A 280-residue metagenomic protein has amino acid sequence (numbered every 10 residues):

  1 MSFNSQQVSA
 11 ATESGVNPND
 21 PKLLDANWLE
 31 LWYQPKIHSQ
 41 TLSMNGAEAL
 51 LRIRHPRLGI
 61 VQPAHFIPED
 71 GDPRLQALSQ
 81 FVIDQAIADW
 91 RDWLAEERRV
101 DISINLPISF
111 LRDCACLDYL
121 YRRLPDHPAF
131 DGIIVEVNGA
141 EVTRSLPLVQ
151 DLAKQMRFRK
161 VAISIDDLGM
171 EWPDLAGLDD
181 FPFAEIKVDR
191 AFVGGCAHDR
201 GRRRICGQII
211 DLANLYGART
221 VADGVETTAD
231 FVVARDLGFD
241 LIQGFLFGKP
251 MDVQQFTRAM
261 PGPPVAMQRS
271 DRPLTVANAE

Functional and structural regions predicted by a protein language model:
M1-G15, P21-L23, S39-S43, R52-P56 (+3 more regions): EAL-family c-di-GMP phosphodiesterase catalytic domain
S2-H127, E280: Bacterial c-di-GMP phosphodiesterase EAL domain
W28-E30, R99-S103, G132-I134, A162 (+1 more regions): Residues at or immediately flanking beta-strands
M44, E97, P128-I133, M156-F158 (+1 more regions): Short, flexible coil/linker segments at domain boundaries that flank nucleotide/cofactor-interacting
V82, L117, I134, G139 (+1 more regions): Metal-dependent enolase-superfamily TIM-barrel catalytic cores that perform enediolate-based chemistry
A86, L120, L152, I209 (+1 more regions): Aromatic/hydrophobic pocket-lining residues that form π-stacking "cages" and hydrophobic walls in ligand
W90-L94, P125, Q150-K160, G207-N214 (+1 more regions): Surface-exposed amphipathic alpha-helices with a cationic face
L117-Y121, L148-D151, R200-G207: Charged helix-capping and loop-helix junction motifs
